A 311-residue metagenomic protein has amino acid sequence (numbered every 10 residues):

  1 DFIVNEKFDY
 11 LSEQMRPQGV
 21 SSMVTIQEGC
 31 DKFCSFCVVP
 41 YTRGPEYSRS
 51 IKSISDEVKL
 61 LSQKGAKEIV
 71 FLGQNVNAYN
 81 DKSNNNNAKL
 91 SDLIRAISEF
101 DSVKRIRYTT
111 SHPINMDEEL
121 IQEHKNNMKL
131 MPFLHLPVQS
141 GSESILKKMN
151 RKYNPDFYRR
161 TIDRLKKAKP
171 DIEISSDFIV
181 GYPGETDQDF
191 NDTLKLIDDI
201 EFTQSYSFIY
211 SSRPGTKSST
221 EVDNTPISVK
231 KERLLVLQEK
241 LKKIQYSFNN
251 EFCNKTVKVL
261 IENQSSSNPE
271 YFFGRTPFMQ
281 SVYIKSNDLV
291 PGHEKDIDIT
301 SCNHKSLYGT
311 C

Functional and structural regions predicted by a protein language model:
D1-Y79, K89, E119, L130 (+6 more regions): Proteins enriched for Cys/Gly/acidic motifs involved in redox and nucleic-acid/cofactor modification
R16-V20, C30-K32, L130, S140 (+5 more regions): Short flexible coil/turn linkers enriched for glycine and charged/polar residues that connect secondary-structure
K32, N77, E143-S144, Q280 (+1 more regions): Glycine-centered loop/turn positions within well-structured domains that cap or flank conserved ligand/cofactor-binding
C34, I54, F71, Y108 (+7 more regions): Conserved, mostly hydrophobic/aromatic
Q63-D187: Conserved SAM/AdoMet-binding glycine-rich loop
E185, D199-F202: Contiguous mid-protein beta-loop-alpha structural module that forms a pocket-lining wall or clamp of enzyme active
T220-C311: Terminal RNA-binding accessory module
